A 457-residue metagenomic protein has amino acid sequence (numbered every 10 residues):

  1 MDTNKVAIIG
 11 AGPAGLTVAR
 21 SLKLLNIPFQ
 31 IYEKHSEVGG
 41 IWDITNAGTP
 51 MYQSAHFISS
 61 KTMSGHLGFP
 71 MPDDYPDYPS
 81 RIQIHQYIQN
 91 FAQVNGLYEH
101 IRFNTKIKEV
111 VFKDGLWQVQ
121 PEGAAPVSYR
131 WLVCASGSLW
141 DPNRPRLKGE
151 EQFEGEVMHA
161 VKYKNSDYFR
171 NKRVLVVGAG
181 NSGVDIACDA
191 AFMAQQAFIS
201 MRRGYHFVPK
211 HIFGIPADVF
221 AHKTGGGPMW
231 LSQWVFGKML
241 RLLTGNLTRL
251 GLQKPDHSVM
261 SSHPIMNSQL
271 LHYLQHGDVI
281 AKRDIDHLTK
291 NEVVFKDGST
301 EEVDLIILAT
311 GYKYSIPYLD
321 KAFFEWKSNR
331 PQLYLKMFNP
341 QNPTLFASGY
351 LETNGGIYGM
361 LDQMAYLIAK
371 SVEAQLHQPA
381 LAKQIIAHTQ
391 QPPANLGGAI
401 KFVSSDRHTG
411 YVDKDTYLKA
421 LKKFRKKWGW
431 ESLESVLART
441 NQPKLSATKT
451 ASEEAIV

Functional and structural regions predicted by a protein language model:
D2-F57, P70-S182, C188-Y205, K210-H211 (+3 more regions): Flavin (primarily FAD) cofactor-binding/catalytic cores of flavoenzymes
M63-S64: Active-site segment of extracytoplasmic enzymes that catalyze sulfate/phosphate-ester chemistry
L67: Extracytosolic helix-loop segments that constitute the early lumenal/periplasmic catalytic or substrate-binding loops
V208-H211, E373-K401: Active-site-proximal substrate-binding core of FAD-dependent oxidoreductases
G214: Short, surface-exposed amphipathic charged segments that create phosphate/polyanion-binding patches used for binding
A217-M229: Terminal hydrophobic/aromatic helix or amphipathic segment near a protein terminus
M266-N267, I400-V403: C-terminal catalytic domain of Rieske-type non-heme iron oxygenases
